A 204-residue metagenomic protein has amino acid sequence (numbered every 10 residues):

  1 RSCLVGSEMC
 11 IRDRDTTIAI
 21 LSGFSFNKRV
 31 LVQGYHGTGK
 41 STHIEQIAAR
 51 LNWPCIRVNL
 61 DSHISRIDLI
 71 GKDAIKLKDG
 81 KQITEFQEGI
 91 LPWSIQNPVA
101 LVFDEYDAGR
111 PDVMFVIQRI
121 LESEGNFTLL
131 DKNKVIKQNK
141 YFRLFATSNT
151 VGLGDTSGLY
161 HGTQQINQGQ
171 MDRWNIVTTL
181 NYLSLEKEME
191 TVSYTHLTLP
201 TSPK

Functional and structural regions predicted by a protein language model:
R1-G6, H196-K204: Single conserved hydrophobic/aromatic residue that forms the stacking wall/gate of nucleotide- or nucleobase-binding
S7-Y194: AAA+ P-loop NTPase catalytic core and its hallmark functional loops
